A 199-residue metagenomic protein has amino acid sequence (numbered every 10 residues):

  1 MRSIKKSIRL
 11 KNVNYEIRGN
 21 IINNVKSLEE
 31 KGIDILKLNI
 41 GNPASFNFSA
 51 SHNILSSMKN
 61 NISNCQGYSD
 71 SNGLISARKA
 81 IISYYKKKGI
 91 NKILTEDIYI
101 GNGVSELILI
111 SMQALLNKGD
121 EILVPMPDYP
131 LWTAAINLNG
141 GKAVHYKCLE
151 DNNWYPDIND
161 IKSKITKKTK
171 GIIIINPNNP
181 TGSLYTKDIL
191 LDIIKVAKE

Functional and structural regions predicted by a protein language model:
R2, K11-G103, I110: N-terminal small-domain helix-loop-helix segment of the aminotransferase-like
V25, W132, I193: Aromatic/hydrophobic pocket-lining residues that form π-stacking "cages" and hydrophobic walls in ligand
K92-I98, K118-E121, K168: Short acidic capping loops at alpha-helix termini that bridge into adjacent secondary structure
A114-I136: Conserved PLP-anchoring active-site segment centered on the Schiff-base-forming lysine
N137-V144: A short helix-loop-beta submotif of the ANL/AMP-binding
V144, L149-E199: Active-site phosphate-binding strand-loop segment of PLP-dependent enzymes
